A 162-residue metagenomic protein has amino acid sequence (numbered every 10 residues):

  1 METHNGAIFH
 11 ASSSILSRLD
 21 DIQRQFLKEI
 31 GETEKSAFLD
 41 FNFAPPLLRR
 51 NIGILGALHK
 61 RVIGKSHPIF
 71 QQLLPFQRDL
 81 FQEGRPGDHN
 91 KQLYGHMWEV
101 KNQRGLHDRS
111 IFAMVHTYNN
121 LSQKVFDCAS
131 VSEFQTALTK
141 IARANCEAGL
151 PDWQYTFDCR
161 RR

Functional and structural regions predicted by a protein language model:
M1-R162: Hydrophobic/basic alpha-helical segments
